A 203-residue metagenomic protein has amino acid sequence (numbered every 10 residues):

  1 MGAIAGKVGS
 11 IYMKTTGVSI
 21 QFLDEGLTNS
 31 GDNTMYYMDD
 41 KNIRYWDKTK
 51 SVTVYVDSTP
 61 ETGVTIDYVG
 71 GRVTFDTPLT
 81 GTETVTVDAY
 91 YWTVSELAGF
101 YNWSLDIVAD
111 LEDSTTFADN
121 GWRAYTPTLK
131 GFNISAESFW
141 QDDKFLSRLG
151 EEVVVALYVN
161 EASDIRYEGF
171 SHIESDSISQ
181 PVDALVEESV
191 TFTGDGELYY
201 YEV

Functional and structural regions predicted by a protein language model:
M1-D24, G63, D88-E137, D164-T191: Solvent-exposed edge beta-strands and adjacent loop segments that serve as assembly or binding interfaces
G2-T84, D88-S95: Extended beta-strand solenoid/passenger and fiber regions
Y36, K130-L146: Charged, amphipathic alpha-helical segments
D67, L79-G81, T126-K130, S147-E151 (+1 more regions): Solvent-exposed loop and beta-edge segments used for protein-protein assembly and interaction
V87-A89, E151-I165: Short conserved beta-strand and strand-loop elements enriched in small hydrophobics with frequent Asp/Gly
W122-T126, D143-K144, V154-E161: Intrinsically disordered, low-complexity boundary segments flanking structured domains
D195-Y200: Hydrophobic lipid-interacting interfaces of membrane-associated proteins
